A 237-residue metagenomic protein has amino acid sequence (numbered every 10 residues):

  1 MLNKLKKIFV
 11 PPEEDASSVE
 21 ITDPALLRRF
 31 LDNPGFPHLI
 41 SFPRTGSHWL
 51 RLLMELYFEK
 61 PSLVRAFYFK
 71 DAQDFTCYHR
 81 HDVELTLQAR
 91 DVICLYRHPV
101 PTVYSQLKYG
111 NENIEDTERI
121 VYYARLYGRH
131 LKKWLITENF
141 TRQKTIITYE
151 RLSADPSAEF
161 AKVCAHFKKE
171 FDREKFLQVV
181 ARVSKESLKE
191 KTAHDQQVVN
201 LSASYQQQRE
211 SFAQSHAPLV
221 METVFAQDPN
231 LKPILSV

Functional and structural regions predicted by a protein language model:
M1-P37, L107-K108, K169-V237: PAPS-dependent sulfotransferases, especially Golgi type II membrane carbohydrate sulfotransferases
M1-Q88: PAPS-dependent sulfotransferase catalytic core
S47, A124, L131, F160 (+3 more regions): A generic alpha-helix preference that emphasizes hydrophobic side chains
M54-F58, E138, F167, V224-D228: Hydrophobic, Leu/Ile/Phe/Ala-enriched alpha-helical segments that form helix-helix packing faces
R80-A181, K185-S204: PAPS-dependent sulfotransferase catalytic domain
